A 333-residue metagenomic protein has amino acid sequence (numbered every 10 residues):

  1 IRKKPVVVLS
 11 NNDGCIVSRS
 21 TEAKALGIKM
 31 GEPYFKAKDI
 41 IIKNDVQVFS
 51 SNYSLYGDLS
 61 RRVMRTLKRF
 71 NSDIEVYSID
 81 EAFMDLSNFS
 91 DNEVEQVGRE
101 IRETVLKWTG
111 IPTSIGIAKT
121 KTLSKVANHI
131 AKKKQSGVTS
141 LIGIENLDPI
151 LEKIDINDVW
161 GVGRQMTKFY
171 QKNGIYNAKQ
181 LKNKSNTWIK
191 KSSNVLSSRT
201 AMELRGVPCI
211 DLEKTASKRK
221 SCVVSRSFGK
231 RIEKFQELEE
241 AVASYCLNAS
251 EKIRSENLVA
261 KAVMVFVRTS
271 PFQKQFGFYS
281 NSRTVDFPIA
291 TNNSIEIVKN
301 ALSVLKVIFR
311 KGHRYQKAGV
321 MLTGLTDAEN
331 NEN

Functional and structural regions predicted by a protein language model:
I1-M202: Gly/Gly-Pro- and Ser/Thr-rich, intrinsically disordered tail segments characteristic of DNA damage-repair and tolerance
Y77-E81, A118-K121, L258-A262, H313-K317: Short Gly/Ser/Thr- and Asp/Glu-enriched loop/turn motifs at secondary-structure junctions
D158, K168-Y315, E329-E332: DNA-contacting surface of Y-family translesion DNA polymerases
T323-T326: Core nucleotide-handling region used for phosphoryl-transfer chemistry
